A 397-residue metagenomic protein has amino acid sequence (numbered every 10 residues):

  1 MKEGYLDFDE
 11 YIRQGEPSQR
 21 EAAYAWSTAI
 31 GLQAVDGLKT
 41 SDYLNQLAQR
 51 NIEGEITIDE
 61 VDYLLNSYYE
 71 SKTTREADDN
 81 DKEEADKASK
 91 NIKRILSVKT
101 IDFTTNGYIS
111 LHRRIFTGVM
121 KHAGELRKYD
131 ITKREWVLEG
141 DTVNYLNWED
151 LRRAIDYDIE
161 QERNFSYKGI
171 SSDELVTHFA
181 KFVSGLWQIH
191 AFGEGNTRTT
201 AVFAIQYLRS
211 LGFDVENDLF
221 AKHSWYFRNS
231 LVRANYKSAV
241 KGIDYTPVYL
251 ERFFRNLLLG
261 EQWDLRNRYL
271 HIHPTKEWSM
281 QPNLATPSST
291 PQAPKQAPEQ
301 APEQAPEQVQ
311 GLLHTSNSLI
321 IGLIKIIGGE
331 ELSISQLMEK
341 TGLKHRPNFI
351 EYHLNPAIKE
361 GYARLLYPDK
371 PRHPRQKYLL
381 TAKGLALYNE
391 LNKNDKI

Functional and structural regions predicted by a protein language model:
M1-I397: FIC/Doc superfamily catalytic core
